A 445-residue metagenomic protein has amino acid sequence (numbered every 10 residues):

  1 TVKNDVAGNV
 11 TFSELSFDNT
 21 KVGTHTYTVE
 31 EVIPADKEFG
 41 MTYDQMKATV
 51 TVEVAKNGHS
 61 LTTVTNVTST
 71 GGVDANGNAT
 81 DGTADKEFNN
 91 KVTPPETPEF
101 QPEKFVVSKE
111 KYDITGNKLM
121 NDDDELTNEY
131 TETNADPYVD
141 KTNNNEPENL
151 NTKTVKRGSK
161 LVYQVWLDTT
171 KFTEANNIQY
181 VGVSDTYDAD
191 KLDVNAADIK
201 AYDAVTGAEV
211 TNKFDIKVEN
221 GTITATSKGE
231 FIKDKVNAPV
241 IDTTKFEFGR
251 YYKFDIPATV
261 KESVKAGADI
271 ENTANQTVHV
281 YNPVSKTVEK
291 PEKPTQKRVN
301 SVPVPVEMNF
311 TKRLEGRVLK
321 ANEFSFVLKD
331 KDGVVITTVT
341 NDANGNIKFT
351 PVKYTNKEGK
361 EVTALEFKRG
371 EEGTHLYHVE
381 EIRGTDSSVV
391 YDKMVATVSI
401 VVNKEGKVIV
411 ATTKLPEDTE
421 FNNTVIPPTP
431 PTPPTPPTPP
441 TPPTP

Functional and structural regions predicted by a protein language model:
T1-P445: Solvent-exposed loop/turn and edge beta-strand elements of beta-rich ligand-binding domains
